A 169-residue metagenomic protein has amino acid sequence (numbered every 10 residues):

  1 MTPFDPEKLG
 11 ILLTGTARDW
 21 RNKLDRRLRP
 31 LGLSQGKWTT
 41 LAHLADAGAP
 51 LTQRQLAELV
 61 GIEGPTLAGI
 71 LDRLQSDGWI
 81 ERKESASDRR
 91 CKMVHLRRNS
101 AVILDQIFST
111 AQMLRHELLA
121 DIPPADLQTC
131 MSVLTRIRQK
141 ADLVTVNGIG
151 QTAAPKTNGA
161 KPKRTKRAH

Functional and structural regions predicted by a protein language model:
M1-L31, P162-H169: N-terminal leader segment of winged-helix/HTH proteins
M1-T2, A125-H169: C-terminal regulatory/oligomerization modules of transcriptional regulators
T2, A57-I80, I107, T129 (+2 more regions): Long, contiguous secondary-structure blocks with strong helical propensity
P3, R18-T66, D77, I149: N-terminal helix-turn-helix DNA-binding core of bacterial DNA-binding proteins
L13, L41-L44, L134: Hydrophobic structural patches
A17, G48, L104, R138-A141: A structural signal for well-ordered alpha-helices, especially hydrophobic packing surfaces of coiled-coils
R21, A49-T52, D72-S132: Charged, amphipathic alpha-helical coiled-coil/dimerization segments
